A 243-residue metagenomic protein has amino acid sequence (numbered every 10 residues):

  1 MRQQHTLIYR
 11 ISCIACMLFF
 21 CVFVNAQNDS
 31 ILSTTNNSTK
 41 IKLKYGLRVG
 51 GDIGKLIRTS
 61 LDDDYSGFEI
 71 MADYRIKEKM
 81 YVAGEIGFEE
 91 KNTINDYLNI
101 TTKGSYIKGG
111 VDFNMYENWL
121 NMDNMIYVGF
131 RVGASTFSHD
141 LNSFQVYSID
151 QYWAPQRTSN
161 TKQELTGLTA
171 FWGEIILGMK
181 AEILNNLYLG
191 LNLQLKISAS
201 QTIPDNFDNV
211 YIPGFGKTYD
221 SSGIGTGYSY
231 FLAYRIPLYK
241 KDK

Functional and structural regions predicted by a protein language model:
A26-R75, F231-K243: Short glycine/proline- and aromatic-enriched beta-strand/turn motifs that initiate or cap beta-hairpins
T35-Y45, K79, E117-M125, I183-L189 (+1 more regions): Short loop/turn motifs that connect adjacent beta-strands in outer-membrane beta-barrel proteins
Y45-G51, V82-G84, I107-G109, N124-F130 (+4 more regions): Transmembrane beta-strands of outer-membrane beta-barrel proteins
I53-I57, I86-N92, F113-M115, V132-S138 (+2 more regions): Transmembrane beta-strands of outer-membrane beta-barrel pores
T59, G87, K91-G104, F137-S148 (+3 more regions): Extracellular/periplasm-exposed beta-strand and loop segments of Gram-negative cell-envelope proteins, dominated by
S60-E117: Glycine- and aromatic-enriched membrane insertion/assembly motifs of diderm outer-membrane and organelle channel
D73-R75, D112-N118, G178-E182, A233-P237: Structural signature of outer-membrane beta-barrel channels/translocons
K108, D112, S222-K243: Outer-membrane beta-barrel "beta-signal"
